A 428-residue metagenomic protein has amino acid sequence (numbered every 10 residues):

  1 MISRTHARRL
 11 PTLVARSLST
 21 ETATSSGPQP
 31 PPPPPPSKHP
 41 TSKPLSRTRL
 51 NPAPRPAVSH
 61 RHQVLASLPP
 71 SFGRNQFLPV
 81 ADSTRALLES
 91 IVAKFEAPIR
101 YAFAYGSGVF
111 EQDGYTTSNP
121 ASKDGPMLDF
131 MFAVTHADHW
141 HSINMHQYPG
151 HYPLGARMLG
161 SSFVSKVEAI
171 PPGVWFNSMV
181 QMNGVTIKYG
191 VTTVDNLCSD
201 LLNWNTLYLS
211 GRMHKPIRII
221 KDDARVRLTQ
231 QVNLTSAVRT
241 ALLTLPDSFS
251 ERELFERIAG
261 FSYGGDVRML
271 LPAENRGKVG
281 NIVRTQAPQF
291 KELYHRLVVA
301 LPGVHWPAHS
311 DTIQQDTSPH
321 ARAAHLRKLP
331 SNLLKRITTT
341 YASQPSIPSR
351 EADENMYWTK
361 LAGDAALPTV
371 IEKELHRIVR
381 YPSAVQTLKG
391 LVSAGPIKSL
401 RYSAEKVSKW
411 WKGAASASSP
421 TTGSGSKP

Functional and structural regions predicted by a protein language model:
M1-L13: N-terminal chloroplast transit peptides
I2, T20, S25-Y105: Helical scaffold of the NTase/Pol beta-like nucleotidyltransferase catalytic core
G106, E111-W140: Catalytic metal-binding acidic patch
Q112-T117, H141-M145, D266, L270-L271: A short acidic (Asp/Glu
N144-T240, F255: Conserved catalytic core of two-metal-ion nucleotidyltransferases
Y208-L297: Hydrophobic, aromatic-enriched interface-forming segments
V283-P330: Small-residue-rich helix-loop
Q315-P428: Charge-dense, extended regions
